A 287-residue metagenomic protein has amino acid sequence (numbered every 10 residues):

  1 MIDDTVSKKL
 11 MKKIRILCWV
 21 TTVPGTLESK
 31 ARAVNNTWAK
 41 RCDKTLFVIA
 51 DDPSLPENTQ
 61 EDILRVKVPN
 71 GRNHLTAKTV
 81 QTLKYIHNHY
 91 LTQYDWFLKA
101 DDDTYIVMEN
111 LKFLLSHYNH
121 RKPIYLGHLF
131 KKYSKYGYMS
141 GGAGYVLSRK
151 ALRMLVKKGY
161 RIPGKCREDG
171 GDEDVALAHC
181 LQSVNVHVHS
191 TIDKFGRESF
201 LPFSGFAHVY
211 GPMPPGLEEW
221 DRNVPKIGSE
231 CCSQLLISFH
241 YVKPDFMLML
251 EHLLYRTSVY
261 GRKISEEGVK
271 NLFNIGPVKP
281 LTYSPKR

Functional and structural regions predicted by a protein language model:
M1-R287: Secretory-pathway lumenal glyco-enzymes, predominantly type II signal-anchor Golgi glycosyltransferases
